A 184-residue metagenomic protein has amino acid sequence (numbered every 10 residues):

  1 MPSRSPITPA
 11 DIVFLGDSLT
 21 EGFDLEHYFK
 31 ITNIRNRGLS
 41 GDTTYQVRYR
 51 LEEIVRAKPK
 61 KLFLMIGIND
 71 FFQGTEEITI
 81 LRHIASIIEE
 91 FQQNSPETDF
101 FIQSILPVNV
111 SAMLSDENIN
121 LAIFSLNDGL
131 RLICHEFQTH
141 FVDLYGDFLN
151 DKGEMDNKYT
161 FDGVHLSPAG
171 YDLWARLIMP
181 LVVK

Functional and structural regions predicted by a protein language model:
M1-K61: Serine-esterase "nucleophile elbow" of acetyl-processing enzymes
H27, N33, Y49-K184: Alpha-helical cap/lid subdomain in secreted, periplasmic, or secretory-pathway luminal O-acyl-processing enzymes
